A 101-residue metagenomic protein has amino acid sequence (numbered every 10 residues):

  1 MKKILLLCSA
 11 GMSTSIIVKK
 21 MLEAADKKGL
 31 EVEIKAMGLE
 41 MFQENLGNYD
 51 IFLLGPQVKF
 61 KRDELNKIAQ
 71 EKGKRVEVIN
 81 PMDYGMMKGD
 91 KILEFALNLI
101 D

Functional and structural regions predicted by a protein language model:
K2-L39: Conserved active-site segments centered on acidic
K3, R75-D101: Ser/Thr/Gly-rich flexible loops in soluble cytosolic domains mediating phosphotransfer, phosphorylation
A10, Q57-K59: Short glycine-rich anion-binding loops that position phosphate/pyrophosphate groups of nucleotides and phosphorylated
S15-V18, K59-D63: Short, surface-exposed alpha-helical segments at coil->helix boundaries
K19, E23-D26, K67, E94 (+1 more regions): Short, well-ordered alpha-helices that flank and scaffold nucleotide-derived cofactor binding pockets
G38-E44, K61: Short acidic active-site motifs
L46-I51: Short acidic/histidine-rich motifs immediately flanking catalytic phosphotransfer sites in two-component signaling
K61-P81: A short, gly/pro- and small-residue-rich
